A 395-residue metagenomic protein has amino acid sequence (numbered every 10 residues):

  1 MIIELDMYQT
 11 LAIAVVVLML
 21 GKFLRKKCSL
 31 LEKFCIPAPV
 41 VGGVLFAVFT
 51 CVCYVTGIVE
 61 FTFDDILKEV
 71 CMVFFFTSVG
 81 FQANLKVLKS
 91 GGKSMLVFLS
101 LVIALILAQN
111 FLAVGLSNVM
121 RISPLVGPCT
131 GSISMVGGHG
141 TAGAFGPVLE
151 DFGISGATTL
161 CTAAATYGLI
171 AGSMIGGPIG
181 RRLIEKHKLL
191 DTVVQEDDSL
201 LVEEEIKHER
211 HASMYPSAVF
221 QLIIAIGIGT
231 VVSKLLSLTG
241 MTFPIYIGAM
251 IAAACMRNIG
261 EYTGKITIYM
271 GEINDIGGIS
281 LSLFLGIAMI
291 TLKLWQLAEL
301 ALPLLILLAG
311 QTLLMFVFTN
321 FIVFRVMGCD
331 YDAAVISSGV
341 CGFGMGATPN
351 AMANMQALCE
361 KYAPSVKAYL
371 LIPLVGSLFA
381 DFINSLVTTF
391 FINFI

Functional and structural regions predicted by a protein language model:
I2-V16, T62-F75, L125-S132, G240-A252 (+3 more regions): Structural signature of hydrophobic alpha-helical transmembrane segments
V17, V44-C51, D64-G92, I251-G260 (+1 more regions): Hydrophobic transmembrane alpha-helices of secondary-active transporters and Na+-translocating membrane complexes
V17-L18, L169-Y262: Membrane-embedded hairpin module used as a gating/binding unit in multi-pass transport and secretion proteins
L20-E32, S78-S90, I179, C255-M270 (+1 more regions): C-terminal ends of transmembrane helices
L24-V40, V52, G57, F61 (+4 more regions): Flexible hinge motifs at transmembrane-helix junctions and intramembrane kinks/re-entrant loops in multi-pass membrane
N84-V114, T166, V219-L222, D275 (+1 more regions): Entry/N-cap segments of selected transmembrane alpha helices and their immediately preceding amphipathic helices
L112, L116-G156, Y167, I179 (+2 more regions): Alpha-helical membrane segments and immediately flanking helix-loop junctions that form or couple to the substrate/ion
G115-I122, A165-V202, F321-Y331, G376-I395: Juxtamembrane and boundary regions of transmembrane helices in multi-pass small-molecule transporters and channels
